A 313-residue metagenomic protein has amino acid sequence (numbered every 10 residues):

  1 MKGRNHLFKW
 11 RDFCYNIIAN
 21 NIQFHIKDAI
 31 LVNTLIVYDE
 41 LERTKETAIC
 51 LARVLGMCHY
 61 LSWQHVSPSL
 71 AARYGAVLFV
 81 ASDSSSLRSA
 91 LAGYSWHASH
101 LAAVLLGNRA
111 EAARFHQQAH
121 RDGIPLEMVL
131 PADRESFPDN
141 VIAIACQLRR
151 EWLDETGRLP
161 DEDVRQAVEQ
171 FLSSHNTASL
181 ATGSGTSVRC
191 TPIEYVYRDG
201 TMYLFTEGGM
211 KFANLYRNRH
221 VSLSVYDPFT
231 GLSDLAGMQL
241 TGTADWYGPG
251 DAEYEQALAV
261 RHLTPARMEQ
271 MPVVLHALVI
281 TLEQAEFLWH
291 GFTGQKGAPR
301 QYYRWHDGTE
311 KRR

Functional and structural regions predicted by a protein language model:
Y15-I26: Short, positively charged and aromatic/hydrophobic N-terminal segments
L31-L61: Short, charged N-terminal beta->alpha structural module
V37-D39, G75-V77, A81-D161, L235-R313: Charged, gly/pro-rich active-site loop segments
V54-A72, S82-L91: A short, well-structured beta->alpha microelement
L153-A178: Short, basic/aromatic recognition patches
Q170-G185, V221-V225: A short, Trp-centered hydrophobic/proline-enriched beta-strand micro-motif
V196-G231: A short mixed-secondary-structure module that forms the rim of ligand-binding clefts
